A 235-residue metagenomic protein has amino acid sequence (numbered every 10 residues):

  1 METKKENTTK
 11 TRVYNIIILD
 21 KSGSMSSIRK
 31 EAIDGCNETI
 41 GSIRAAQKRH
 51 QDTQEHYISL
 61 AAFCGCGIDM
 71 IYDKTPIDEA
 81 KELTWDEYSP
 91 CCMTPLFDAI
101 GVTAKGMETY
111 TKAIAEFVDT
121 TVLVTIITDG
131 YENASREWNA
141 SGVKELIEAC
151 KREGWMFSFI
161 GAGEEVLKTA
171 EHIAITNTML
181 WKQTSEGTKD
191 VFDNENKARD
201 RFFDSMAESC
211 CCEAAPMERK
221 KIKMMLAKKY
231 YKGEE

Functional and structural regions predicted by a protein language model:
M1-E235: Acidic, low-complexity intrinsically disordered regions
